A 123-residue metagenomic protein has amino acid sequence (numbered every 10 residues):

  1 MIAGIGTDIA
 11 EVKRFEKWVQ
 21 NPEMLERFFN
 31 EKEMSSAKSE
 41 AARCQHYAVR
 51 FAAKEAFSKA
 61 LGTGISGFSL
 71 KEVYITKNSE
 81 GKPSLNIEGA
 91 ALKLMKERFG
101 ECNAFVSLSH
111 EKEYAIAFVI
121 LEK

Functional and structural regions predicted by a protein language model:
M1-K123: Core catalytic alpha/beta fold that binds nucleotide/phospho-ligands
